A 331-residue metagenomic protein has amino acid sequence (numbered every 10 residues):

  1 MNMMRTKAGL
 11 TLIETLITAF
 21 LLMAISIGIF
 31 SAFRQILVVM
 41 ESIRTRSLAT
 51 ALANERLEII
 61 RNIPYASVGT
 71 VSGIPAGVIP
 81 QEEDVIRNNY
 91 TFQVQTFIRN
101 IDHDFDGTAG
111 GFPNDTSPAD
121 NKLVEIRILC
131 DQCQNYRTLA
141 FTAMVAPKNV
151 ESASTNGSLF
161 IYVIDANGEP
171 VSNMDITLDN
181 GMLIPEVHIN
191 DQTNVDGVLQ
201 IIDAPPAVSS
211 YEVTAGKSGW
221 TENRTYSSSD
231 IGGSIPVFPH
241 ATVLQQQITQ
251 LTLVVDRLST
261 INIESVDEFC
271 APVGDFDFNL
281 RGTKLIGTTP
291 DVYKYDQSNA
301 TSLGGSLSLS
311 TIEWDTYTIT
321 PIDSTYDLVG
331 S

Functional and structural regions predicted by a protein language model:
M1-L10: N-terminal leader/signal peptides at the extreme start of proteins
L10-N54: Aliphatic-rich helix starts adjacent to a transmembrane/signal segment
I43-S172: Low-complexity, Gly/Pro-rich coil/beta segments used as flexible assembly/activation regions
F141, W220-I231, D327-S331: Edge beta-strands of extracellular beta-sandwich domains
S152, S229-L258, N262, S331: Extracellular beta-sheet/turn segments enriched in Thr/Pro/Gly and aliphatic residues
F160-N173, D256-L258, I263-D277, T283-T288: Structural motif
G181-D203, K284-S308: Short, acidic Ser/Thr/Gly-rich low-complexity loop/linker segments typical of extracellular and cell-surface proteins
V195-G219, N299-T325: Short Pro-Gly-centered beta-turn/loop motif in secreted/extracellular proteins
